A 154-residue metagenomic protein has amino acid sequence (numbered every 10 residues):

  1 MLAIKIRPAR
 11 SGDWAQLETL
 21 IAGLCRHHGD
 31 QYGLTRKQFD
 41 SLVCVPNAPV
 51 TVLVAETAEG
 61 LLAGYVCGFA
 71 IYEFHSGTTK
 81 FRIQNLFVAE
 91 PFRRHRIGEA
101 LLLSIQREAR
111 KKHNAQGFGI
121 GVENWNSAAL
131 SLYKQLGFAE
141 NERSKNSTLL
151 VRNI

Functional and structural regions predicted by a protein language model:
A3-K5: Extreme N-terminal starter segment of soluble prokaryotic enzymes
P8-A15, L20-T78, Q84, A89 (+3 more regions): Acetyl-CoA-dependent GNAT
R26, R93, K134: Short polybasic/polar patches that bind polyanions
A89-P91, H95, N124-W125: Active-site acidic-Proline motif in GNAT/NAT acetyltransferases
R96, H113, G137: Short glycine-rich hinge loops at helix-strand junctions in the catalytic core of two-component histidine kinases
E99, N124-R143: Conserved active-site alpha-helix within GNAT-family acetyltransferase domains
A100-Q116: Conserved acyl-CoA
F118-L130, N146-I154: Conserved beta-strand-loop-alpha-helix junction that forms the acyl-donor binding cleft
